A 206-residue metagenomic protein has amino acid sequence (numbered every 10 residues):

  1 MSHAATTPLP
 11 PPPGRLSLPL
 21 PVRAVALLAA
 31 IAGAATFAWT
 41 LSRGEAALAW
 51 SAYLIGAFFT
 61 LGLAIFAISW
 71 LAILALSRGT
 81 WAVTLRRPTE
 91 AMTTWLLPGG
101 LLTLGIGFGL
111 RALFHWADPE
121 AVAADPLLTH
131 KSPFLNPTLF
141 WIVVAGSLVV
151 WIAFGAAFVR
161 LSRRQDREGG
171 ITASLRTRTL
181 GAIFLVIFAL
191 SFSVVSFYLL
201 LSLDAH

Functional and structural regions predicted by a protein language model:
S2-F66, S132-L135: N-terminal regions that are enriched for targeting/export leaders and immediately downstream pro/stem segments
S17-S42, K131, N136-H206: Long, contiguous internal "core" modules enriched in hydrophobic/ aromatic residues
W50, A57-R167, F184: Transmembrane-helix bundle segments that line or gate the permeation/cavity pathway in multi-pass membrane proteins
